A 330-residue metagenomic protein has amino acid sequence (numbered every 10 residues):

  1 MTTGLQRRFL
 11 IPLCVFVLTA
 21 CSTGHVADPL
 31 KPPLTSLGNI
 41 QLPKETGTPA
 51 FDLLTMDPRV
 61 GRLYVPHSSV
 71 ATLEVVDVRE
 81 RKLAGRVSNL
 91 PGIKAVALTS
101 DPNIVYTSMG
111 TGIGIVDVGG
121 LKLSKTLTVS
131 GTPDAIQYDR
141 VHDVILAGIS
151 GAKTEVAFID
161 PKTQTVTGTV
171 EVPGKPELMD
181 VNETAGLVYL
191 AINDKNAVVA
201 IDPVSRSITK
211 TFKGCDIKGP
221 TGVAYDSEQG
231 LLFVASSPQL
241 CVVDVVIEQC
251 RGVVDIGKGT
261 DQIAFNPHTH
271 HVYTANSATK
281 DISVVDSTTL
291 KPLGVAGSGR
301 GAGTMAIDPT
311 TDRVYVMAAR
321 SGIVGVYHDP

Functional and structural regions predicted by a protein language model:
T2-I11: Bacterial N-terminal signal peptides that target proteins for export
I11-A20: Bacterial N-terminal signal peptides
A20-P330: Predominantly soluble domains enriched in secretory-pathway, periplasmic, or organellar proteins
